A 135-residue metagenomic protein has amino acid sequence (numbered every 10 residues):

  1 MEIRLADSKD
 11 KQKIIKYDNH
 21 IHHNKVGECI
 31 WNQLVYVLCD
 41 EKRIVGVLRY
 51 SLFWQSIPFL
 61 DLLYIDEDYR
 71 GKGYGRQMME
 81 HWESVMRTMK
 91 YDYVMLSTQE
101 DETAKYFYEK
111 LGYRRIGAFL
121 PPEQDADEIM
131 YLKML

Functional and structural regions predicted by a protein language model:
M1-D61, D66, V85, P121: Acetyl-CoA-dependent GNAT
L63-R70, Q99: A short, internal acetyl-CoA/4′-phosphopantetheine-binding micro-motif in the GNAT/acyltransferase core
Y69, G73-H81: Conserved acetyl-CoA pyrophosphate-binding loop and the N-cap/start of the following alpha-helix in GNAT-like
M78, E102-A104: Conserved short alpha-helix immediately C-terminal to the canonical SAM/SAH-binding motif I of Rossmann-like
M86-T98: Conserved GNAT acetyl-CoA-binding A-motif
M95-S97, R114-M130: Conserved catalytic-core motifs of GNAT/GCN5-like acyltransferases
Y108-E109, Y113: Conserved active-site tyrosine of GNAT-family acetyltransferases
K133-M134: A general lysine-centric signal
